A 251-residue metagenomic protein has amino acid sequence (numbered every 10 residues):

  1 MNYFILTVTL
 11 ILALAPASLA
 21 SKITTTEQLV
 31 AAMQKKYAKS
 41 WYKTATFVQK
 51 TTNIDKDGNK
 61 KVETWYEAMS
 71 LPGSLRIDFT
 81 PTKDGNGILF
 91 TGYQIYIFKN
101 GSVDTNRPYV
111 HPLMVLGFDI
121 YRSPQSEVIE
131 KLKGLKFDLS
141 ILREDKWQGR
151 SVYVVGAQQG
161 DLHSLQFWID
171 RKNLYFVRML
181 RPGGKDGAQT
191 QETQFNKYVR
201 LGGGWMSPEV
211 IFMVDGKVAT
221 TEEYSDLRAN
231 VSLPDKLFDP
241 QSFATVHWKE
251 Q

Functional and structural regions predicted by a protein language model:
M1-I5: Positively charged n-region of N-terminal signal peptides that target proteins for export
T7-A15: Bacterial N-terminal signal peptides
A20, D84, Q148-P240: Gly/Pro-enriched, hydrophobic low-complexity segments that function as extracytoplasmic propeptides/linkers
A20-T24, K61, T80-G85, D215 (+2 more regions): Peripheral terminal and inter-domain segments
S21-A31, W41, Y96-H163, G183-Q189 (+2 more regions): Flexible, processing/modification-adjacent segments and terminal tails in exported/periplasmic/extracellular proteins
T24-S102, S140: N-terminal mature ectodomain segment of secretory-pathway/periplasmic proteins
A32-Q34, K61-E63, P124, D138-I141 (+2 more regions): Short structured motifs
K56, L71, Y93, K99 (+4 more regions): Short, ordered coil/turn segments that flank beta-strands lining enzyme active or ligand-binding pockets
